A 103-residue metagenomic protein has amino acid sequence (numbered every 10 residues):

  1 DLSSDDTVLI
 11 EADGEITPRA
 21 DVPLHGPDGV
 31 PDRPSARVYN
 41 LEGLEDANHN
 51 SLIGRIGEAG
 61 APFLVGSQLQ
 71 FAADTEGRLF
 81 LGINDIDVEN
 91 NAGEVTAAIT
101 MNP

Functional and structural regions predicted by a protein language model:
D1-P103: Gly-Asp-aromatic-enriched flexible segments
